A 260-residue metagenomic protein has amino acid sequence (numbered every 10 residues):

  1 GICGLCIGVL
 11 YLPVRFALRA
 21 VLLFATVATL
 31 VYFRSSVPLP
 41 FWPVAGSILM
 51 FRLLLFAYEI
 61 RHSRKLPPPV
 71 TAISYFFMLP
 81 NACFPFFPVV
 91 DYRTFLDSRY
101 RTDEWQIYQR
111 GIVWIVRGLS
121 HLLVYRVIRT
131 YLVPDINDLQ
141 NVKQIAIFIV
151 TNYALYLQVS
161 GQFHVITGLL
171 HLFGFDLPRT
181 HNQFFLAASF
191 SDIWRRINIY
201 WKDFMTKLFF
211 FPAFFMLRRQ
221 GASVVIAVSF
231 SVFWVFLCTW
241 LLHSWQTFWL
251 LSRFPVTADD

Functional and structural regions predicted by a protein language model:
G1-D260: Membrane-embedded transmembrane alpha-helical bundles that form the catalytic cores of multi-pass lipid-modifying
